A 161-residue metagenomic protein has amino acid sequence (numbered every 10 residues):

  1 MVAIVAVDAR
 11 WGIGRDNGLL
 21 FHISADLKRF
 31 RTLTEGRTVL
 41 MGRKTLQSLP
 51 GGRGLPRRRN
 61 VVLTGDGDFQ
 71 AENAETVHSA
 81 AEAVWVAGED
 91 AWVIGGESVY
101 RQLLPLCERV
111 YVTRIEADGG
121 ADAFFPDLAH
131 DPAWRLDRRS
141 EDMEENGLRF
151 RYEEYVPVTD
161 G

Functional and structural regions predicted by a protein language model:
M1-G161: Enzymes that bind and transform nitrogen-containing heteroaromatic metabolites
